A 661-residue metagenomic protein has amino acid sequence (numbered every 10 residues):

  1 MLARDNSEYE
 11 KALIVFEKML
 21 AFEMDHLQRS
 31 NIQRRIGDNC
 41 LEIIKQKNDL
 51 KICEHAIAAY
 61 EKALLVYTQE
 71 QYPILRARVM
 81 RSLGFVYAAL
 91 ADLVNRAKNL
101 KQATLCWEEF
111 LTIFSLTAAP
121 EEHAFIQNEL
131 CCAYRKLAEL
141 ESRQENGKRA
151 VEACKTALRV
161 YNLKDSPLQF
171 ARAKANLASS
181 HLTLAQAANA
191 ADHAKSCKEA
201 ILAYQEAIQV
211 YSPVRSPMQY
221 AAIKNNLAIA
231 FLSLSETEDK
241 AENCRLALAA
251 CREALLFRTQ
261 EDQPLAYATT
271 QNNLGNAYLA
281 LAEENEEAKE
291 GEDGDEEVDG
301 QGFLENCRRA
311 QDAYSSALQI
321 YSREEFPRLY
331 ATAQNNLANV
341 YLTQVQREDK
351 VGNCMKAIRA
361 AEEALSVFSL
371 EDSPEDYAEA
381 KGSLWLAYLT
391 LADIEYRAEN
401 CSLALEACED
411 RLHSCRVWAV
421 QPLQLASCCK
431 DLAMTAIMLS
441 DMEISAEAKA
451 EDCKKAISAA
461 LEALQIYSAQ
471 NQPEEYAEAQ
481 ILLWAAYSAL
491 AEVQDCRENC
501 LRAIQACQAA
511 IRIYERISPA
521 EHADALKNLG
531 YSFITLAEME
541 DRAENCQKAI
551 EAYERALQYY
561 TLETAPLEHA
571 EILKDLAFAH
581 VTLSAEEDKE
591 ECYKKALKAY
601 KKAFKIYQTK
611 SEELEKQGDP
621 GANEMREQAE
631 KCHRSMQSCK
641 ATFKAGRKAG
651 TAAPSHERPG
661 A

Functional and structural regions predicted by a protein language model:
M1-E10, L41-E54, A88-K101, R135-K148 (+11 more regions): Short coil/turn connectors between adjacent alpha-helices in alpha-solenoid helical repeat scaffolds
M1-K51, L64, T68, Y72-I74 (+10 more regions): Flexible inter-repeat linkers and adjacent short helices within tandem amphipathic alpha-helical repeat scaffolds
M1-R4, N31-K45, L75-A89, E122-E139 (+10 more regions): Conserved alpha-helical positions within TPR/SEL1-like repeat arrays
Y9, H26, C53, P73 (+33 more regions): Inter-repeat boundary and helix-capping residues of tandem alpha-helical solenoids
M19-R29, L64-R76, L93, L111-H123 (+10 more regions): Flexible helix-coil transition and linker loops at the boundaries of alpha-helical arrays
T535-A537, I550-E624: Ankyrin-repeat and related helical/solenoid repeat scaffolds used for protein-protein interactions
P620-A661: Terminal, low-structured helical/coil segments at or just beyond the last alpha-helical repeat
